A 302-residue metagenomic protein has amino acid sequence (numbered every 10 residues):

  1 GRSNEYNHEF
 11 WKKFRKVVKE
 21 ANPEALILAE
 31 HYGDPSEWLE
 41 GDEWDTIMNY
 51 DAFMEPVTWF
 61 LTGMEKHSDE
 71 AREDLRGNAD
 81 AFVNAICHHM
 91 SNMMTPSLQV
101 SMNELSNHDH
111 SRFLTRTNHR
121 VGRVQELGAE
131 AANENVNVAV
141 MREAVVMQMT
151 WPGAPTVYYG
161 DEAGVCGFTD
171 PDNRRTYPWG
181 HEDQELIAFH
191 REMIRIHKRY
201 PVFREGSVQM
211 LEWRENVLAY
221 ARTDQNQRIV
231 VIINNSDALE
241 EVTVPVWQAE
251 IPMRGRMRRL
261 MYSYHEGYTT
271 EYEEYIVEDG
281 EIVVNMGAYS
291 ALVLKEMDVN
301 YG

Functional and structural regions predicted by a protein language model:
G1-G302: Active-site and adjacent substrate-binding regions of carbohydrate-active enzymes
